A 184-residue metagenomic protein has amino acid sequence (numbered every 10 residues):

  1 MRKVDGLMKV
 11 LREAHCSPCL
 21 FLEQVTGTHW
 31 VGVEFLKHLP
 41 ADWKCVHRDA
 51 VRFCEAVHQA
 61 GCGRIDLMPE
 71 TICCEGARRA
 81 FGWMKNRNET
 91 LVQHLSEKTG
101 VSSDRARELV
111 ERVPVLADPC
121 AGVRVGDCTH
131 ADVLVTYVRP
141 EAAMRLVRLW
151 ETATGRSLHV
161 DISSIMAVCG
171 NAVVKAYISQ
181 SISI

Functional and structural regions predicted by a protein language model:
R2-I184: Acidic, serine/proline-rich low-complexity intrinsically disordered regions
